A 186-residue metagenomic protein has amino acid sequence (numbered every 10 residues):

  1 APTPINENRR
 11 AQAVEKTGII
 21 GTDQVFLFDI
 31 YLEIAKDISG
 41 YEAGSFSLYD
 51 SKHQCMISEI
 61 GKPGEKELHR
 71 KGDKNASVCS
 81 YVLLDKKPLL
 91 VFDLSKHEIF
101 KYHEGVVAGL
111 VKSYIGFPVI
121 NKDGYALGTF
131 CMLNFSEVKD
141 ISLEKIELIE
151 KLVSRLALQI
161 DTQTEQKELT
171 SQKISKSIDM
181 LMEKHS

Functional and structural regions predicted by a protein language model:
A1-K71, T162: Intrinsically disordered, low-complexity terminal regulatory regions
A43, C79, G116, T129: Short hydrophobic/aromatic beta-strand element in the GNAT-like acyltransferase core that lines or flanks the acyl-donor
Y49-C55, G64-V106, K112: Regulatory sensory and allosteric helical modules in signal-transduction proteins and certain transcription factors
K112-N121: A short, aliphatic-rich beta-strand micro-motif
I120-A126, F135: Flexible loop/coil segments at beta-strand boundaries within sensory signal-transduction domains
T129-K139: Short beta-strand-to-loop transition segments that serve as allosteric relay/switch motifs in sensory/regulatory domains
D140-L158: Amphipathic alpha-helical "output/dimerization" segments
T164-S186: Signal-transducing coiled-coil/dimerization helices and immediately adjacent hinge/linker segments that couple sensory
